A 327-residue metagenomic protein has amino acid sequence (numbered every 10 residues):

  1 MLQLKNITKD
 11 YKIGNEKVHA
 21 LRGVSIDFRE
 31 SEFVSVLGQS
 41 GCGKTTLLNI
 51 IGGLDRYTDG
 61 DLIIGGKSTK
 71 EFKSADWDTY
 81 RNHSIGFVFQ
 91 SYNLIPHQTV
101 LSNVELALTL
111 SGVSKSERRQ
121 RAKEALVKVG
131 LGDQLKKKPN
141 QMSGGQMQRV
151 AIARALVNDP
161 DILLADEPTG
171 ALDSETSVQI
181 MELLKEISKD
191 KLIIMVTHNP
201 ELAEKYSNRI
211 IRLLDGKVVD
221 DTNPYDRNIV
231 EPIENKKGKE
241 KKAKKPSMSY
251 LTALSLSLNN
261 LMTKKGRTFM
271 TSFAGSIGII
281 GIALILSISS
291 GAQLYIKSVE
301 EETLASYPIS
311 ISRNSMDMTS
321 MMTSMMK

Functional and structural regions predicted by a protein language model:
G52: Helix-to-loop junction immediately C-terminal to a conserved catalytic motif
H83, E186-M195: Conserved catalytic loops of ABC-family nucleotide-binding domains
Q98-L106: Short coil-to-helix segment of the ABC ATPase nucleotide-binding domain corresponding to the Q-loop/switch region
K138-Q148: Conserved ABC ATPase signature
V157-D161, D190: A short, proline-enriched helix->beta-strand linker immediately N-terminal to the Walker B motif in ABC-type P-loop
L163-D166: Catalytic Walker B motif of ABC-type/P-loop ATPase nucleotide-binding domains
R267, I280-S310, N314-M318: Alpha-helical transmembrane segments
